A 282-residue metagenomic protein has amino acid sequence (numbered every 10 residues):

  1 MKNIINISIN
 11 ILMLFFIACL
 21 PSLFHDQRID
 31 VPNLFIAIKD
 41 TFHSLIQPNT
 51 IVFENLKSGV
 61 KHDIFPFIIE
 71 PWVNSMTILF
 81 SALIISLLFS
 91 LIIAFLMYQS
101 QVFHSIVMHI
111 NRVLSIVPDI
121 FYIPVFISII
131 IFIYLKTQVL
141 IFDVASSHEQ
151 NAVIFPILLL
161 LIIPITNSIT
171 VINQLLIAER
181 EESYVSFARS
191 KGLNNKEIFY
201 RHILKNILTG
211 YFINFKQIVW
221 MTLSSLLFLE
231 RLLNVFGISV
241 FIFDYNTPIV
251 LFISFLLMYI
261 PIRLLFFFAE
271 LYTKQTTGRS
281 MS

Functional and structural regions predicted by a protein language model:
I11-F16, N195-S225: Transmembrane alpha-helices
S22-I29, I213-F243: Non-cytoplasmic
R28-L83: Periplasmic/extracellular loop-to-transmembrane helix junction in inner-membrane transport proteins
I64-Q99, Y211-V219: Transmembrane alpha-helix signature in integral membrane proteins
N111-I163, P248: Generic hydrophobic transmembrane alpha-helix motif, especially the helices
S146-R189: Membrane-cytosol interface at the C-terminal ends of specific transmembrane alpha-helices in multi-pass membrane
P156-P164, L233-Q275: Hydrophobic alpha-helical transmembrane segments of polytopic membrane proteins
